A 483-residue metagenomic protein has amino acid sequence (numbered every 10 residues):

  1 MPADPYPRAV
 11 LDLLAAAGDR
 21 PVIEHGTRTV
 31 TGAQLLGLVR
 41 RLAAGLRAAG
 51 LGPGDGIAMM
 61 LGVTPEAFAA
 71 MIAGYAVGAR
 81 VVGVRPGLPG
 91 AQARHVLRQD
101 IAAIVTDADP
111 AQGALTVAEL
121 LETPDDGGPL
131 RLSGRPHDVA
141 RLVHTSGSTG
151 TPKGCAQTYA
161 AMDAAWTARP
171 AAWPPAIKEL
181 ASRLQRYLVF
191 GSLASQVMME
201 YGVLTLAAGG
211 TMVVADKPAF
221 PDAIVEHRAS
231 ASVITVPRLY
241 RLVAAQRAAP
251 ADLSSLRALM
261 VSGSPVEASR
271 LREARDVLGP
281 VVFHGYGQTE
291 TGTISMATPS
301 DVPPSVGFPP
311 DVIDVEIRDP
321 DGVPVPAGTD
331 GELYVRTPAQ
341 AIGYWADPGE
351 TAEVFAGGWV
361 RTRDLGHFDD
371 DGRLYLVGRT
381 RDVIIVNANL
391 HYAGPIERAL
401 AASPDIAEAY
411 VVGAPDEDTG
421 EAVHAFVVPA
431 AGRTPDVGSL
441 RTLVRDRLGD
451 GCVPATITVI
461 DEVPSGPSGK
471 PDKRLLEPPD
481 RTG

Functional and structural regions predicted by a protein language model:
M1-P5, A118-V139: Flexible, low-complexity linker/hinge segments
P2, P21-G50, A58, T64 (+1 more regions): Conserved AMP-binding/adenylate-forming core of the ANL superfamily
D19, G127-H144, T151, I177-R186: Conserved pre-ATP/AMP-binding loop-to-beta segment of ANL
T31-A33, A140-T167: Conserved AMP-binding A3 loop
I104, T337, I342-G343, L365-C452 (+1 more regions): AMP-binding/adenylate-forming catalytic core of the ANL superfamily
W166-R186, S192-A231, A245: Conserved AMP-binding/adenylation subdomain of ANL enzymes
A207, S230-V233, A245-P303, D314: Gly/Ser/Thr-rich phosphate-binding loop
F308-V312, V323-V354, N389-H391: Conserved ATP/PPi-binding loop(s) of AMP-dependent carboxylate-activating enzymes
